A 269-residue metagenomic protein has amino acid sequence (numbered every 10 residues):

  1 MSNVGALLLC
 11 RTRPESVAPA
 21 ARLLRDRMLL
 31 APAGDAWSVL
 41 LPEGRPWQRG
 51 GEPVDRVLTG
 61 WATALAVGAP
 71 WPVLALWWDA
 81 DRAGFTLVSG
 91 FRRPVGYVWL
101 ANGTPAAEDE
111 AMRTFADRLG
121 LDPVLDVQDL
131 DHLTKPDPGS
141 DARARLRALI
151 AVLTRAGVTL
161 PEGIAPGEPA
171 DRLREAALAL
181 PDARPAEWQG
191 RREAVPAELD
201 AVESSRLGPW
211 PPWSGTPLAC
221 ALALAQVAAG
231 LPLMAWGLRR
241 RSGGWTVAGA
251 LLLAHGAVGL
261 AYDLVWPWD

Functional and structural regions predicted by a protein language model:
M1, A31-A33, A64-A69: Short, surface-exposed loop and linker segments with low hydrophobicity and enrichment for Pro/Ser/Thr
M1-R22: Short, extreme N-terminal segment that most often corresponds to the first beta-strand
N3-A6, D35-S38, P70-V73: Short, surface-exposed beta-edge/turn micro-motifs
L9-R11, S38-G44, L76-W78: Conserved beta-strand segments of the P-loop GTPase G domain that flank and frequently precede/overlap
E15-V39, R45-W47: Short, flexible N-terminal segments of the mature chain
P46-D269: Charged, compositionally biased boundary regions
